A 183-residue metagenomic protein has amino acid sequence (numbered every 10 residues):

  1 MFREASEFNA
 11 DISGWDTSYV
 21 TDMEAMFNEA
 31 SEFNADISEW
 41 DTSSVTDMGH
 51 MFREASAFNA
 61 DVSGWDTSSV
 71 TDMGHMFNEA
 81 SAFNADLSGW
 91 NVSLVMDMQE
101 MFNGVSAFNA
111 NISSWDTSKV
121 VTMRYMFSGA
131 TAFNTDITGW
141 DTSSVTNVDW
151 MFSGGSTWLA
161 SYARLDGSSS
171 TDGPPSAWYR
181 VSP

Functional and structural regions predicted by a protein language model:
M1-P183: Negatively charged
